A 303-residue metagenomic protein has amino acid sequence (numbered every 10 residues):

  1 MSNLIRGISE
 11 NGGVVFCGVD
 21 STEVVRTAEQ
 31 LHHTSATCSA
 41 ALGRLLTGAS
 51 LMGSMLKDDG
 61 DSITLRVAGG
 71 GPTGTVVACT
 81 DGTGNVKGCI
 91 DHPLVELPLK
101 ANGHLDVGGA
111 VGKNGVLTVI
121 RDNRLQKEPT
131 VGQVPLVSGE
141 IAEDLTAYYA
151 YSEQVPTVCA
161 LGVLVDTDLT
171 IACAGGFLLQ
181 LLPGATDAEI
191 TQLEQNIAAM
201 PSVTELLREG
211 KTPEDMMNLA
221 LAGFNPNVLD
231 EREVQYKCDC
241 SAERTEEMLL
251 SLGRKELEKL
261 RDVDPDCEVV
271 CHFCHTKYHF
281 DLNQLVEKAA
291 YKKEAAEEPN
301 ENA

Functional and structural regions predicted by a protein language model:
M1-D230, E297-N302: Interaction interfaces in information-processing and related assembly proteins
A198-A303: Cys/His-clustered metal-coordination modules, chiefly Zn-binding fingers
